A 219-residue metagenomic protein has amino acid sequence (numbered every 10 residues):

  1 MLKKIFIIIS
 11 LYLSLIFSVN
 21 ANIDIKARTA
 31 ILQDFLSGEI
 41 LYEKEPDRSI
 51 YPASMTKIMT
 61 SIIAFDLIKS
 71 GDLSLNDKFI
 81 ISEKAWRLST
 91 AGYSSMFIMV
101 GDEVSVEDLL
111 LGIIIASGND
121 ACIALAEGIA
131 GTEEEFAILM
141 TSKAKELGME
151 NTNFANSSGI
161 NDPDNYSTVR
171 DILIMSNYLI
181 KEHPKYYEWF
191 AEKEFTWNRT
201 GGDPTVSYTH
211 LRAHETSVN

Functional and structural regions predicted by a protein language model:
M1-K4: Positively charged n-region of N-terminal signal peptides that target proteins for export
I8-L15: Bacterial N-terminal signal peptides
V19-K181: Active-site-adjacent loops and short helices of periplasmic peptidoglycan-processing enzymes
I80-I81, K185-N198: Acidic/histidine-enriched alpha-helical segments
G201: Short acidic, glycine/serine/threonine-rich loops at helix termini
T205-S207: Acidic, proline/serine/threonine- and glycine-rich low-complexity intrinsically disordered segments
T209-T216: Conserved small/polar residues in nucleotide/adenosyl-binding loops
